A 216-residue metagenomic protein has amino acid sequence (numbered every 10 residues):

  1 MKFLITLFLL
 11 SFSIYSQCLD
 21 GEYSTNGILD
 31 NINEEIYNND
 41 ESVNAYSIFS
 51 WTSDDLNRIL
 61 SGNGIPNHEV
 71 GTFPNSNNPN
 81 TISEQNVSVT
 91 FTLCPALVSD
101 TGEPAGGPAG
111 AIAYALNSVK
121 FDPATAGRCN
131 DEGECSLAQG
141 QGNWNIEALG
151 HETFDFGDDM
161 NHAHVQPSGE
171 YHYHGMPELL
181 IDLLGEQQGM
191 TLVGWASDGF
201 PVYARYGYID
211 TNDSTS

Functional and structural regions predicted by a protein language model:
F3-F12: Sec-dependent N-terminal signal peptides
L9, I82-E84, Q166: A generic structural signal for short, non-catalytic loop/turn and secondary-structure boundary residues
Q17-E152: Solvent-exposed N-terminal domain segments of exported/luminal and surface proteins
V89-F91, Y114, N161, Y173 (+1 more regions): Generic structural hydrophobic/aromatic packing signal, biased to beta-strands
F156-A163: Short, recurring structural edge motifs at helix starts
A163-S216: Domain-length functional cores that host ligand/cofactor binding and catalytic or interaction surfaces in mature
